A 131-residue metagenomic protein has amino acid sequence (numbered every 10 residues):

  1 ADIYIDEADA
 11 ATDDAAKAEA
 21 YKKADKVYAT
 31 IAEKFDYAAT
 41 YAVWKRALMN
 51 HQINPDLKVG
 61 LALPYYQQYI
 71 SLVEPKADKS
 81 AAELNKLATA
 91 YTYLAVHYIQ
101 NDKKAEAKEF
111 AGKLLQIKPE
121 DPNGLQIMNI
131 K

Functional and structural regions predicted by a protein language model:
A1-A11, D36-I53, P64-Q68, A82-Q100 (+1 more regions): Amphipathic alpha-helical repeat scaffolds of TPR domains
D9-E19, P55-L57: Short coil/turn and helix-start
E19, K45, D56, P75-K131: Terminal, low-structured helical/coil segments at or just beyond the last alpha-helical repeat
Y21, Y28-A29, Y66, A111: Hydrophobic/aromatic packing residues within the alpha-helices of TPR/SEL1-like helical repeat arrays
Y28-Y37, L72-N85: Flexible helix-coil transition and linker loops at the boundaries of alpha-helical arrays
E33-A39, I117-D121: Short coil/turn segments at helix-helix junctions and helix-capping linkers within large alpha-helical proteins
